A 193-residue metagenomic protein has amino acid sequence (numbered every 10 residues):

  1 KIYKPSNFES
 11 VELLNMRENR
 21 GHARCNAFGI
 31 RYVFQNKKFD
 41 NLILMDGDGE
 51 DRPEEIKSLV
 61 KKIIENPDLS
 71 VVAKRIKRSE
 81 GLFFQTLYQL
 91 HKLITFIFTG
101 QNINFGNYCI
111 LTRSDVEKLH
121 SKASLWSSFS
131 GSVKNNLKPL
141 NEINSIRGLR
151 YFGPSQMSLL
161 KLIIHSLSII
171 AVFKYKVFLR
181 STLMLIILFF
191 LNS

Functional and structural regions predicted by a protein language model:
K1-I2, E18, G49-E50: A conserved acidic beta->alpha catalytic loop
K1-L14: Acidic donor-binding segment of Leloir-type glycosyltransferases
L13-N15, S70, L140-E142: Conserved beta-strand scaffold positions in the cores of enzyme catalytic domains, especially in NTP/NDP-utilizing
M16-Y32, L44, P53-S127, L149-L160: Acceptor/aglycone-binding surface of glycosyltransferases and processive sugar-polymer synthases
G29, D48, I94, V133 (+1 more regions): Residue-level signature of catalytic and energy-coupling elements of molecular machines, predominantly ATP/GTP-dependent
K38-E50: Short beta-strand-to-loop acidic/aromatic patch adjacent to the donor-nucleotide binding site
E117-V177: Catalytic donor/gating beta->alpha subdomain of glycosyltransferases that bind UDP-sugars
L167-S193: Alpha-helical bilayer-embedded segments of polytopic membrane proteins, i.e., transmembrane/intramembrane helices
